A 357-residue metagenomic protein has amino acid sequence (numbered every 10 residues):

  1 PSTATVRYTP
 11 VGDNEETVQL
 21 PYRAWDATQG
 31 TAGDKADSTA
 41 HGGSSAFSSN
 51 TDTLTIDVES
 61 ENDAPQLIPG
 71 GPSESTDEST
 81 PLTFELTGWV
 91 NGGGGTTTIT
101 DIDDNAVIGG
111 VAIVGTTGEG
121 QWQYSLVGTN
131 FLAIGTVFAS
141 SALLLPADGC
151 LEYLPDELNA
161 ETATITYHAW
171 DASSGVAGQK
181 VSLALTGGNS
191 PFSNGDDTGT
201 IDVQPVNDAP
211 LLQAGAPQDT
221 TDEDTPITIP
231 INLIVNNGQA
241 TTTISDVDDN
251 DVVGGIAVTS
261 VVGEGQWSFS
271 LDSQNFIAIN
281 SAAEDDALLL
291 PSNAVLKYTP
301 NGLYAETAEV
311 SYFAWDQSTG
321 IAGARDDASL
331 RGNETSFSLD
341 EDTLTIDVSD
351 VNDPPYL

Functional and structural regions predicted by a protein language model:
P1-L357: Extracellular glycosylation-rich, acidic/polar low-complexity regions of adhesion- and matrix-associated proteins
